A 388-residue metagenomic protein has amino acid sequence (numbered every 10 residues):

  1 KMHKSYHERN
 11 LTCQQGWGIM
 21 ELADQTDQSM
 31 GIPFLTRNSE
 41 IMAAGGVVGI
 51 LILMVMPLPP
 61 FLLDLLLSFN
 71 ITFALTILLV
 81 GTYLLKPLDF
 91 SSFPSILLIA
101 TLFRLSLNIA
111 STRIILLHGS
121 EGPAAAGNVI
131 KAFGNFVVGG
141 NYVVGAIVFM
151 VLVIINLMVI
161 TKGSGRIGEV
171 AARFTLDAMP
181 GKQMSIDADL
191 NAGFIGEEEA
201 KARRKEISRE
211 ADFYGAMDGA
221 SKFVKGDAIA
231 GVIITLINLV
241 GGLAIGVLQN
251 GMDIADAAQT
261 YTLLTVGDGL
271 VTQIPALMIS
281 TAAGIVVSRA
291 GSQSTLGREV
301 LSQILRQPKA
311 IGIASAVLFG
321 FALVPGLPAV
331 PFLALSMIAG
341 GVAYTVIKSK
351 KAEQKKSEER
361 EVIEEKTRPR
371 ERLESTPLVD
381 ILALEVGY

Functional and structural regions predicted by a protein language model:
K1-N10, Q14, I19: Short, positively charged and aromatic/hydrophobic N-terminal segments
E21-G139, G168: Gly/Lys-enriched N-terminal cap/neck module of very large, oligomeric protein machines
S29-N38, L67-S68, L85-F103, V129-G140 (+6 more regions): Membrane-interface segments at loop-to-transmembrane junctions
E40-V47, L51, V55-I71, S91-T101 (+4 more regions): Hydrophobic alpha-helical transmembrane segments
L51-D64, T82-L88, S111-V143, Q249-D256 (+1 more regions): Transmembrane helix-loop junctions at the membrane interface of multipass transporters and ion channels
L62-L65, I109, R113, K162-F174 (+4 more regions): Membrane-spanning helices that line or support transport/gating and their immediate boundary helices in channels
M179-K182, A276, A283-G284, A329-R360: Conserved glycine-bearing catalytic or ligand-binding loops at nucleotide- and phosphate-handling centers of large
L190-F194, K348-Y388: Non-transmembrane accessory domains of multi-pass membrane transporters/channels
